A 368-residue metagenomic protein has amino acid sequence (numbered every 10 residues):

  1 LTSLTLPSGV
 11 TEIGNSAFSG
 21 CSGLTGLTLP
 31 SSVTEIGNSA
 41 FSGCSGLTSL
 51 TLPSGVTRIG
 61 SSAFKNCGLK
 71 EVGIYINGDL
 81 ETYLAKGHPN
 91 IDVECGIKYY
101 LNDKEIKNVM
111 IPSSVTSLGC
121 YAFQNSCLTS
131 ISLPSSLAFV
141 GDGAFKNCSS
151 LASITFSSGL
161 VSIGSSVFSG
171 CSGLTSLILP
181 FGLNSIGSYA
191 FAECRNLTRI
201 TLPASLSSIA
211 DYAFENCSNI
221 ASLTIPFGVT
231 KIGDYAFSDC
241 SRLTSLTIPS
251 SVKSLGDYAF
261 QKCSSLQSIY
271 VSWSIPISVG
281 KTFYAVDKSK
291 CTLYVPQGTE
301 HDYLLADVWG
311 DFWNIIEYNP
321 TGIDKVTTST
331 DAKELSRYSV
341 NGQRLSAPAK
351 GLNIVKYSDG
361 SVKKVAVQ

Functional and structural regions predicted by a protein language model:
L1-E12, S22-E35, S45-R58, G68-A85 (+11 more regions): Structural signature of tandem-repeat unit edges
G14-S19, G37-S42, G60-A63, G119-A122 (+7 more regions): Consensus positions within tandem repeat domains that build extended binding/scaffold surfaces
G60-K65, A85-K86, V109, D257-A259 (+3 more regions): Short, T/G/N/S-enriched strand-turn elements that build extracellular solenoid repeat scaffolds
E105, S117, T330-K333, A349-K350: Short, small/polar residue-rich loop motifs at catalytic or cofactor-binding pockets
G182, A349-N353: A glycine-anchored, Pro-Gly-centered beta-turn/N-cap motif
L305-G322: A recurrent domain-boundary module in secreted/ectodomain proteins
N319-N341: Residue-level detector of functionally pivotal "anchor" positions at catalytic/ligand-binding pockets or at interdomain
L352-Q368: C-terminal tail/sorting-segment detector
